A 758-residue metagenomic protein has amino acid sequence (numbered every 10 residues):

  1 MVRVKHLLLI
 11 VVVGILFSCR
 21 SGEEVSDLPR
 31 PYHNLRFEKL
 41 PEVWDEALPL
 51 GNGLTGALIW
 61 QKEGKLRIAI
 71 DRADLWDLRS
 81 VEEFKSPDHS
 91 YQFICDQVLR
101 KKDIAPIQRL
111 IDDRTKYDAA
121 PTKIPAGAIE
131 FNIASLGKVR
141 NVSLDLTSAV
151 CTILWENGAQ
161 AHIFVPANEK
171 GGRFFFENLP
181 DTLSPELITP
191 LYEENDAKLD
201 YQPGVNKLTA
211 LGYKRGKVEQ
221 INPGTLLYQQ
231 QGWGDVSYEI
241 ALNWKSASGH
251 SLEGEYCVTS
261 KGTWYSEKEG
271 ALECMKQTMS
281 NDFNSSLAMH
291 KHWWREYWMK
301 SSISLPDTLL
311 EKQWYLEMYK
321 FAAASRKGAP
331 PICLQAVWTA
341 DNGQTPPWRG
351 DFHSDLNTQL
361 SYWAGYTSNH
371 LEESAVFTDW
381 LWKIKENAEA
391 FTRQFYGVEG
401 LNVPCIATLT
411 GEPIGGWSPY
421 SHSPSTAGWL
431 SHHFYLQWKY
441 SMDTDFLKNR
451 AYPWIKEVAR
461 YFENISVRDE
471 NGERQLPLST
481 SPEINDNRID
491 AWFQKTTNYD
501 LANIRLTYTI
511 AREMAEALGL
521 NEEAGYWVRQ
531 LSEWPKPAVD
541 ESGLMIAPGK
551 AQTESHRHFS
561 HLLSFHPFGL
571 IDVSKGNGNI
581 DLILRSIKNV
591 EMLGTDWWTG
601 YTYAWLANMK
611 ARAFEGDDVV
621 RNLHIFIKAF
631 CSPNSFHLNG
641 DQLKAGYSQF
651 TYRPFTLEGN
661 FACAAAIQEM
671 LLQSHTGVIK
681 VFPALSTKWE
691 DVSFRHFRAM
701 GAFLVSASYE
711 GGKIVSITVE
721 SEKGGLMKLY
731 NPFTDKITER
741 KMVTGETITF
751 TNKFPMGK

Functional and structural regions predicted by a protein language model:
R3-I10: Sec-dependent signal peptide recognition, specifically the positively charged N-region followed immediately by
F17-S18: C-terminal motif of bacterial Sec signal peptides marking the signal peptidase cleavage site
E23-G415, K456, R474, T509 (+8 more regions): Aromatic-residue-lined binding/catalytic grooves and analogous aromatic/hydrophobic interfacial grooves in multimeric
L48, E311-K312, F352-N357, N369 (+7 more regions): Aromatic- and histidine-enriched alpha-helix N-cap/loop-to-helix transition segments that scaffold the rims
F84, I94, P346-D351, Y420 (+2 more regions): Aromatic/His-enriched, Gly/Pro-containing loop or helix-boundary segments that lie immediately adjacent to catalytic
W298-M299, K320-A322, L360-E372, W429-T444 (+5 more regions): Well-ordered alpha-helical scaffold segments within catalytic/enzyme domains
C333-D351, E399-N449, E463-V528: The feature captures the catalytic groove of carbohydrate-active enzymes
L436-M442, F446-Y452, K456-R468, A524-Q552 (+3 more regions): Non-catalytic carbohydrate-binding regions of carbohydrate-active enzymes
